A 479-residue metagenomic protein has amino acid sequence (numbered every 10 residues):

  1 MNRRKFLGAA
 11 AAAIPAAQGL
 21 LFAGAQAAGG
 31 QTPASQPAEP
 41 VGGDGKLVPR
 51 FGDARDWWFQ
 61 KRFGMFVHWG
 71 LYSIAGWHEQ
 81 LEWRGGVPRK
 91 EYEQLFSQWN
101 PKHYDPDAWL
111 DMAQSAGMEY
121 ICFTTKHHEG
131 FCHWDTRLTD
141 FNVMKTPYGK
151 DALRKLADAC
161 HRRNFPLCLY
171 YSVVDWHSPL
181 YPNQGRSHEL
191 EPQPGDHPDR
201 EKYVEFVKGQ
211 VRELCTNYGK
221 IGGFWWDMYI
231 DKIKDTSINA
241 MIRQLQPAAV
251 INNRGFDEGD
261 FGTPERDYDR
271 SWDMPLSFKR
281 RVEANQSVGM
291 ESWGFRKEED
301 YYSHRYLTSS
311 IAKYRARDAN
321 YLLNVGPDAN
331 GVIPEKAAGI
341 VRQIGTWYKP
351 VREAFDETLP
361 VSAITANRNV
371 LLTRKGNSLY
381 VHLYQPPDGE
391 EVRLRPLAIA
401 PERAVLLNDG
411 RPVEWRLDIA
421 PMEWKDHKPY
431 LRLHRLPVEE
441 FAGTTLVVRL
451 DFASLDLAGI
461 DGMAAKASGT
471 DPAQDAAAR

Functional and structural regions predicted by a protein language model:
K5-A27: N-terminal export signals
G8, T32-R479: Mature catalytic domains of secreted/periplasmic carbohydrate-active enzymes
